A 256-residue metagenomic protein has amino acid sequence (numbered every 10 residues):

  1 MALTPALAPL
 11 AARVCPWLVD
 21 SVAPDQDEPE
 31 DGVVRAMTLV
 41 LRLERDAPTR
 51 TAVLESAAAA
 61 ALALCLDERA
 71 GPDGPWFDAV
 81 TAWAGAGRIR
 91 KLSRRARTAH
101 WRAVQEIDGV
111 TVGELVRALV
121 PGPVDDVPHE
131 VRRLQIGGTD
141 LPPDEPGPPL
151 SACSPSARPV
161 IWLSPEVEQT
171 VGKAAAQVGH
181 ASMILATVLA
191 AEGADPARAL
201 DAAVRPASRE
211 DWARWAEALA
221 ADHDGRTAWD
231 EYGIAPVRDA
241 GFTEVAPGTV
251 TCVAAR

Functional and structural regions predicted by a protein language model:
M1-I234, A240-R256: Positively charged, small/polar-rich N-terminal and surface patches that mediate targeting and assembly and bind
